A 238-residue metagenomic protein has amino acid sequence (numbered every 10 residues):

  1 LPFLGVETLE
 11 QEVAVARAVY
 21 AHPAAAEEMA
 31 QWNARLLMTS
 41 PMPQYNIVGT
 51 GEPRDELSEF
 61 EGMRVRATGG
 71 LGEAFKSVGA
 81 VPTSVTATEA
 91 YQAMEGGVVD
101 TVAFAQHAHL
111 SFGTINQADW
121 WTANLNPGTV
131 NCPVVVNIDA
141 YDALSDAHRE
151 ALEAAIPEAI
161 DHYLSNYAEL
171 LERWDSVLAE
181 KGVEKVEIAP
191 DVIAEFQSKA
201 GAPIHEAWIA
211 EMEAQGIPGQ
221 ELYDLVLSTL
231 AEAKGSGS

Functional and structural regions predicted by a protein language model:
L1-V13, A24-S238: N-terminal secretory/targeting leader peptides
V19-A21: Core domains of carbohydrate- and sulfate-ester-processing enzymes
